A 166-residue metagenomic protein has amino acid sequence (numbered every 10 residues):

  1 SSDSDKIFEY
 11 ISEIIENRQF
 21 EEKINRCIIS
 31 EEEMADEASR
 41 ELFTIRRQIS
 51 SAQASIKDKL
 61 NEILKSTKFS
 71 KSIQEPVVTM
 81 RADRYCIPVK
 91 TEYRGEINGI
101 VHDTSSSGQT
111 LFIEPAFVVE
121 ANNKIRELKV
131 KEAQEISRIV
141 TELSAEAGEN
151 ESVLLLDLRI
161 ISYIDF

Functional and structural regions predicted by a protein language model:
S2-E9, F20-F166: Alpha-helical coupling/stalk and coiled-coil linker elements that connect catalytic or binding modules and transmit
Y10-E16: Long, charge-dense
